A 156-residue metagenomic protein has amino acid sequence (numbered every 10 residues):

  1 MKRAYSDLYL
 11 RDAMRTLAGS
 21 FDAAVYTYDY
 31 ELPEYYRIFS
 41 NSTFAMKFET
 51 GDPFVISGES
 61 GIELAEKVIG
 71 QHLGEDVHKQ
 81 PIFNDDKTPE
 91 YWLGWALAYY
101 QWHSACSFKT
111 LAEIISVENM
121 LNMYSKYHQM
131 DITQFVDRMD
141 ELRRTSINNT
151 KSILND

Functional and structural regions predicted by a protein language model:
R3-A4, L8-R11, K87-S107, I115-Y127 (+1 more regions): A structured, charge-rich N-terminal accessory region that forms the first stable segment of a protein and links
D7-K67: N-terminal interaction modules that seed assembly of large macromolecular complexes
S20-F21, F44, F48, L64-V68 (+5 more regions): Generic structural signal of hydrophobic/aromatic residues within well-ordered alpha-helices of folded domains
Y30-R37, E75-Q80, F108-L111: Short, surface-exposed acidic
E31, S60, Q80, T88 (+3 more regions): Alpha-helix capping and helix-coil boundary motifs
A45, K67-H78, Y99-C106: Amphipathic alpha-helical interaction surfaces
P53-P89: Long, compositionally biased
M120-D156: Glycine-rich, aromatic-bearing surface loops/beta-hairpins
